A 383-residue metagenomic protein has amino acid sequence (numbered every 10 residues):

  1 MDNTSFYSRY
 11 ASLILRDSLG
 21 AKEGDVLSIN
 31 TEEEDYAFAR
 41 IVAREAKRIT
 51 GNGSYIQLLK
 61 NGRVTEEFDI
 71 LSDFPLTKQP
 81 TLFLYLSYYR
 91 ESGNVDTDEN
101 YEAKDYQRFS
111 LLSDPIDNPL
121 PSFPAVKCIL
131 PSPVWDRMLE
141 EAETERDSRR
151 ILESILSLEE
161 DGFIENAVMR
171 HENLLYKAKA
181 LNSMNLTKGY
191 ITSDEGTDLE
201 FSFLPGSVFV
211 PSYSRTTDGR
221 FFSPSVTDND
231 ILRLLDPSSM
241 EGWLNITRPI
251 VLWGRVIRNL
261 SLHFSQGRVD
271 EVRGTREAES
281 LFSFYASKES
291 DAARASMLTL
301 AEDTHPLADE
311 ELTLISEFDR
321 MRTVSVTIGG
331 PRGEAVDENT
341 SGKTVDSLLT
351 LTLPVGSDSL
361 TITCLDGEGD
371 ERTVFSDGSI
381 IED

Functional and structural regions predicted by a protein language model:
M1-E241: Active-site bordering "gate/hinge" segments that shape substrate access to catalytic or cofactor-binding pockets
N3-S12, R16-D17, G162-G189, T313-D383: Charged, compositionally biased interaction regions
E34, Y89-E91, S132, G196 (+8 more regions): Short, glycine-/Ser/Thr-/acidic-enriched flexible segments
D96, R137-E141, S212-S214, R255-R258 (+3 more regions): A short secondary-structure junction signal
S202, V272-R273, F375: Short linear motifs in exposed loops
D236-A286: Long, well-ordered mid-to-C-terminal structural blocks that present hydrophobic/aromatic surfaces
E241, I257-N259, Q266-V269, A293-M297 (+2 more regions): Active-site lining segments that contact anionic ligands and/or coordinate catalytic metals
E271-D337: Dual-mode signal for accessory low-complexity, basic/Gly-rich regions
